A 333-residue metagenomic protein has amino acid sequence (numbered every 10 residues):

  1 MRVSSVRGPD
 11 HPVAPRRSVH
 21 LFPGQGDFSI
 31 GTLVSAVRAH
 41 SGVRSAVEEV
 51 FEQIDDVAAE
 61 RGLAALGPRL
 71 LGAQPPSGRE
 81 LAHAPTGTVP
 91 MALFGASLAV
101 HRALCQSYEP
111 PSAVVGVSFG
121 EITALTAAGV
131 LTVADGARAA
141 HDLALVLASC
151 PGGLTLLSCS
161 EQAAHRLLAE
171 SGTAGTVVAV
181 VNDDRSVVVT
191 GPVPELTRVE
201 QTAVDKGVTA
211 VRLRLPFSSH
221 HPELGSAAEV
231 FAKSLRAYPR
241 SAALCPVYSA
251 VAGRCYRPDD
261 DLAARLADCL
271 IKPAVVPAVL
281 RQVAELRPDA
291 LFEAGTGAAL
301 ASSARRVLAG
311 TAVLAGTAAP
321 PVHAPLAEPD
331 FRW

Functional and structural regions predicted by a protein language model:
R2-L167, A210-R214, A290-R306, A315-R332: FabD-like malonyl-/acyl-CoA
G116, V177-N182, V187: Short beta-strand
L143-A148, T173-V181: Short, flexible, solvent-exposed loop/turn segments with mixed acidic/basic and small polar residues
P151-L154, D184-S186, A263: Short, solvent-exposed beta-strand edge segments and adjacent coil->beta transition regions
S160-E161, G191-T197: Helix N-cap motif at beta-to-alpha junctions
L168-G172, L196-G207: Short amphipathic alpha-helices in soluble, non-transmembrane regions that often serve as interface/regulatory elements
L168-T176, P239-R240: Short secondary-structure junctions
V208-S302: Acyltransferase
